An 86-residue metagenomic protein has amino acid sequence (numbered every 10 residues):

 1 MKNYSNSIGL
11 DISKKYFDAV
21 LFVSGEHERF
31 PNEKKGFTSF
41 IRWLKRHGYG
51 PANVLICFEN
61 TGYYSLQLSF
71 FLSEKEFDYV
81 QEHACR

Functional and structural regions predicted by a protein language model:
M1-R86: Phosphate- and other anionic-substrate recognition elements at nucleic-acid/protein interfaces
